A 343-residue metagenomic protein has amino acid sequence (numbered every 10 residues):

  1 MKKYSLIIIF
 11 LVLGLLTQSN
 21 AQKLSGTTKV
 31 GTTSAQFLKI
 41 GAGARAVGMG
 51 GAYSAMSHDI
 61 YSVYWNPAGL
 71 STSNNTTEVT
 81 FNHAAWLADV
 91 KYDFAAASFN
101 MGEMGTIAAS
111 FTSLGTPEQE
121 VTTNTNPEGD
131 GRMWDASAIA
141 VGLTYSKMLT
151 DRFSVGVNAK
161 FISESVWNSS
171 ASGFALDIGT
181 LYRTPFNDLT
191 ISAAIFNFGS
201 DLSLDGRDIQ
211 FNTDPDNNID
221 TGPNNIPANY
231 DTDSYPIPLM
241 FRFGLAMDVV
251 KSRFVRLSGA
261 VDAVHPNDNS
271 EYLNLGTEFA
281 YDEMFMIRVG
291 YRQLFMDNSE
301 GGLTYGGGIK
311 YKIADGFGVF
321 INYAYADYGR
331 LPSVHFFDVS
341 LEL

Functional and structural regions predicted by a protein language model:
M1-K23: Bacterial Sec-dependent N-terminal signal peptides
Q22-L343: Subset of outer-membrane beta-barrel
